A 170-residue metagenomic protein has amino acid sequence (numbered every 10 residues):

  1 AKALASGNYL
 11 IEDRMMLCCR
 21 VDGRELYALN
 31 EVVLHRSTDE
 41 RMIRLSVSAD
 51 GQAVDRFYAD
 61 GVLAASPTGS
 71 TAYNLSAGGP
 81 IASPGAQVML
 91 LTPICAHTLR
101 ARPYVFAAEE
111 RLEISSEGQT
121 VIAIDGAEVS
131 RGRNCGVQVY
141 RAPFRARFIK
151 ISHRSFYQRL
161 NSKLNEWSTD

Functional and structural regions predicted by a protein language model:
A1-D60: Catalytic core of DAGKc-family lipid kinases
A1-K2, L99-A101: Short, charged, surface-exposed secondary-structure boundary motifs
Y9, F57, Y73, F156-Y157: Aromatic side chains
D13-L17, A28-N30, R41-L45, D60-V62 (+5 more regions): A generic structural signal for short beta-strands and their flanking turns/coil linkers
L26, L34, D50-A53, R102-D170: ATP/nucleoside-binding phosphotransfer catalytic cores, i.e., glycine-rich phosphate-binding loops
R36-T38, S66-S70, C95, G118-T120 (+1 more regions): Glycine-rich beta-alpha junction loops
R56-R100: Gly/Ser/Thr-rich active-site loops/lids in small-molecule metabolic enzymes that frequently grip phosphoryl groups
